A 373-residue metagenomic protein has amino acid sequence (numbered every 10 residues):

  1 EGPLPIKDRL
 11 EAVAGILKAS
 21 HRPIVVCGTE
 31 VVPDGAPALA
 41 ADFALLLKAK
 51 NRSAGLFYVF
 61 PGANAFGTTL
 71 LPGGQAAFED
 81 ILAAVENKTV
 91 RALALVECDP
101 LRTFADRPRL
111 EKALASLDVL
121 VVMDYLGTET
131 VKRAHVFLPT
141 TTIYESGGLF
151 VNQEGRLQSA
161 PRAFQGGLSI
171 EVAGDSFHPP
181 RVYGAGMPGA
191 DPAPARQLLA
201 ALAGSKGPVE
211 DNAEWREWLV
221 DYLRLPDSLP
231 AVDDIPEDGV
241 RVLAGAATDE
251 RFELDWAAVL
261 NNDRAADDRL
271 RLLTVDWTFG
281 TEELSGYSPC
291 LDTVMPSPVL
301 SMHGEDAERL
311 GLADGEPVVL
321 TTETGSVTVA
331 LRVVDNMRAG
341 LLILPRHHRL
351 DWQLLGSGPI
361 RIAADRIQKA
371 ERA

Functional and structural regions predicted by a protein language model:
E1-L225, R271-A373: Non-catalytic alpha/beta scaffold blocks inside enzyme catalytic domains
D99-P100, L229-D238: Flexible, glycine-rich active-site loops centered on histidine and acidic residues that chelate a metal or position
R224-P226, P230, A244, N261 (+1 more regions): Compositionally biased amphipathic helical and low-complexity segments enriched in hydrophobic
D238-G245, G340-L342: Short alpha-helical linear motifs
V242-R264: Interdomain regulatory linker/hinge segments that flank or connect interaction modules in polarity/junction/synaptic
D268: Polybasic (Lys/Arg-rich)
